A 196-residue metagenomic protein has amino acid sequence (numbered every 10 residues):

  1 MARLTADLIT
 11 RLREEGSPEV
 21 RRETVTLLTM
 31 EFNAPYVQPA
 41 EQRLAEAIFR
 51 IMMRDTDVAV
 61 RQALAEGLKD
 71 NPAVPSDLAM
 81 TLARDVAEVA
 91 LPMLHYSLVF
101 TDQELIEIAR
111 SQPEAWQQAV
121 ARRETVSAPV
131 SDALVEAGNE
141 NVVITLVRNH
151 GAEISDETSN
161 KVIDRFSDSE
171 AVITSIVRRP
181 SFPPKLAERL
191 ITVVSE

Functional and structural regions predicted by a protein language model:
M1-E196: Alpha-helical scaffold segments
